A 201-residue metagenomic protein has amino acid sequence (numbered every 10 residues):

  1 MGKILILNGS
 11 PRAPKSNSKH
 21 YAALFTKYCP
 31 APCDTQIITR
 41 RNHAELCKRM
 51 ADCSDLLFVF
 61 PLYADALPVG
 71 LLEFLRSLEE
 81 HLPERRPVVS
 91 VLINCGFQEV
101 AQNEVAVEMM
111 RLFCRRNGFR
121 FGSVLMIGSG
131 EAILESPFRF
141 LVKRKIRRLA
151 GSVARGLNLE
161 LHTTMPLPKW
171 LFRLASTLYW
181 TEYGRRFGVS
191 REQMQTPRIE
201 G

Functional and structural regions predicted by a protein language model:
M1-R85, N158-G201: N-terminal beta1-alpha1-beta2 submodule of the flavodoxin-like/Rossmannoid cofactor-binding fold
R12, S16, P61, D65 (+3 more regions): Charge-dense, low-complexity intrinsically disordered segments
A22, L71, L75, V107-M110 (+2 more regions): Amphipathic alpha-helical segments in well-structured domains
L24, Y28, M109, F113-R116 (+1 more regions): Amphipathic alpha-helical segments that form well-ordered structural scaffolds and often line/cohere around active
I37-A44, L72-F74, S90-Q98, S123-E131 (+1 more regions): Low-complexity, flexible helical/coil segments
V89-F140: Short, glycine-/small-residue-rich phosphate/pyrophosphate-handling segment
S123-T181: A conserved mid-domain beta-alpha-beta active-site/ligand-binding segment of alpha/beta enzyme cores
